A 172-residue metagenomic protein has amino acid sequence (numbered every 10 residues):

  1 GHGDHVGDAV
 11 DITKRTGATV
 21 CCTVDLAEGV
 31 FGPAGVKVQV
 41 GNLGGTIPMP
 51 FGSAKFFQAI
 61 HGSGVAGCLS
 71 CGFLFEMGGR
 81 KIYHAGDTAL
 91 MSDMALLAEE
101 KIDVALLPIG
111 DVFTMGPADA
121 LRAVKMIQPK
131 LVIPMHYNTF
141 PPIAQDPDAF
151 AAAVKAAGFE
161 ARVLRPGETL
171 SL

Functional and structural regions predicted by a protein language model:
G1-T19, T23-G29: Di-metal (Zn2+ and/or Mg2+/Mn2+) metal-binding site signature of metallo-dependent hydrolases with the MBL/beta-CASP
H2-H5, H61, H84, H136: Histidine-centered active-site/metal-ligand motif
V6-V10, P117-A118, A144-P147: Conserved strand-to-helix beginnings and helix N-cap segments that scaffold or border functional pockets
D8, V20, A54, D87 (+3 more regions): Divalent metal-coordination and catalytic microenvironments
A9-I12, V30-F31, M94-L97, F150: Hydrophobic packing residues within well-ordered alpha-helices of enzyme cores
T19, A27, F31-T46, L121 (+1 more regions): Binuclear metal-ion centers of metallo-dependent hydrolases, dominated by the metallo-beta-lactamase
V40-E100, M115, L164-L172: Core dinuclear metal-dependent hydrolase active-site scaffold
L74-K130, M135-A144, A152: Metallo-beta-lactamase
